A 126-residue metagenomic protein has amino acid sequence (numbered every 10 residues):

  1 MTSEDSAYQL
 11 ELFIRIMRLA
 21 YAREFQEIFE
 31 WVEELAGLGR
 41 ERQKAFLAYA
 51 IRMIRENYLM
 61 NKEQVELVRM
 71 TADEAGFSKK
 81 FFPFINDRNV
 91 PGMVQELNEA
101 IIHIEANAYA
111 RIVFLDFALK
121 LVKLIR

Functional and structural regions predicted by a protein language model:
M1-Y49, M53-R126: Charged, glycine-rich active-site and insertion segments that engage polyanionic ligands
